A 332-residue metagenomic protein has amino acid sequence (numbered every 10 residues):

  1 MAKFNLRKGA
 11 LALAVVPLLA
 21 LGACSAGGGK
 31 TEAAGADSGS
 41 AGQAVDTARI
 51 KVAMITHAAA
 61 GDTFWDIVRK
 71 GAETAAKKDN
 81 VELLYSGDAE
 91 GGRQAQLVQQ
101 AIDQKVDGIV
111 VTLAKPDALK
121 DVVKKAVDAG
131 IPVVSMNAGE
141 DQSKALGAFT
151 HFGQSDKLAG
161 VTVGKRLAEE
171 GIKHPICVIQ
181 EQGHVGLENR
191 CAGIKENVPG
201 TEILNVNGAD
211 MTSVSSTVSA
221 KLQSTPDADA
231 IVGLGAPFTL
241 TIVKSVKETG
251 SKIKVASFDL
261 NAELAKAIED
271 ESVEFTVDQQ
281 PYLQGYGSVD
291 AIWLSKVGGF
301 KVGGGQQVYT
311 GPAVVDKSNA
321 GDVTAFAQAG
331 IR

Functional and structural regions predicted by a protein language model:
A2-L13: Bacterial N-terminal signal peptides that target proteins for export
L11-A14, D37, A41-A44, A48 (+2 more regions): Hinge/cleft segment of the Venus flytrap/periplasmic-binding protein
A20-A23: C-terminal motif of bacterial Sec signal peptides marking the signal peptidase cleavage site
G39-A75, D79, L84-Q96, Q104 (+3 more regions): Extracytoplasmic "Venus flytrap"
T63-D79, A159-V163, V185-T201, T217 (+2 more regions): Short, solvent-exposed amphipathic alpha-helices that sit in or adjacent to ligand/effector-binding or catalytic
Q94, T150-P175, S213-S215, N261-L264 (+1 more regions): Hydrophobic alpha-helical segments within soluble ligand-binding/sensing domains
A95, V111-V127, G208-K266: Hydrophobic alpha-helical
D117-L158, D259-E269, V273-E274, T324-A325: Flexible loop/hinge segments that line or gate small-molecule binding clefts
